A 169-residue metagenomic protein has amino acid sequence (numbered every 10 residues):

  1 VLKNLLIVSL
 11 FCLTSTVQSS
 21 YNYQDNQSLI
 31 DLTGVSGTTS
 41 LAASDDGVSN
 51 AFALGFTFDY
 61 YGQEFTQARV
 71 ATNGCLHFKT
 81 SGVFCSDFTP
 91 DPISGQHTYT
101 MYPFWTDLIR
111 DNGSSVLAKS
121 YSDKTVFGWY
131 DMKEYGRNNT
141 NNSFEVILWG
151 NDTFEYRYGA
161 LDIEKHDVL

Functional and structural regions predicted by a protein language model:
N4-L13: Sec-dependent N-terminal signal peptides
S19-L169: Von Willebrand factor type D
